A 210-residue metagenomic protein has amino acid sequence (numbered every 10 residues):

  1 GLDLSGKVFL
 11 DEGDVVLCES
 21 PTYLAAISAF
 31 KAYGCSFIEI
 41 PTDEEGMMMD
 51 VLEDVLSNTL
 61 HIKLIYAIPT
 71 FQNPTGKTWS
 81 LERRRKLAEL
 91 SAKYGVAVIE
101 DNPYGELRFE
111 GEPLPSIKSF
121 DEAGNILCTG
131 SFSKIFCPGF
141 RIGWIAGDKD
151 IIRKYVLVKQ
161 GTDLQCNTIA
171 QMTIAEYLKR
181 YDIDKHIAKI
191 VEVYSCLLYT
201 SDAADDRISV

Functional and structural regions predicted by a protein language model:
G1-Y94, G105-L107, E112-F120, Y194: Conserved core of the PLP fold type I
T42, M47, F132, F136 (+1 more regions): Hydrophobic pocket-lining residues within nucleotide cofactor-binding pockets
D101: Glycine-centered flexible beta-alpha turn that most often forms the glycine-rich phosphate-binding loop
E122-E192: Conserved core segment of the aminotransferase class I/II
Y199-V210: Single conserved hydrophobic/aromatic residue that forms the stacking wall/gate of nucleotide- or nucleobase-binding
